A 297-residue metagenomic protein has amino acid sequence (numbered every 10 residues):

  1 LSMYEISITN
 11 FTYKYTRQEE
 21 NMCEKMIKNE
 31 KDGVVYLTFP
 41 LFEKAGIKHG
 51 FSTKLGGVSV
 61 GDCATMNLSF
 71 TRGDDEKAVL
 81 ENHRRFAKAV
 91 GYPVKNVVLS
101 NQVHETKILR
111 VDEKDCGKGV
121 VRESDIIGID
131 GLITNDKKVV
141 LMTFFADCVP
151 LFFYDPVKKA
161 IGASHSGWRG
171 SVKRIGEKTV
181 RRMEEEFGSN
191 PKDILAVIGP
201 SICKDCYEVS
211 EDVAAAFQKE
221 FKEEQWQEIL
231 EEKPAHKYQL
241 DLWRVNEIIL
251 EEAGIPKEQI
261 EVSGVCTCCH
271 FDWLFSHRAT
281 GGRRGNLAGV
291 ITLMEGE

Functional and structural regions predicted by a protein language model:
L1-S2, I6-N21: Short, Lys/Arg-enriched N-terminal segments with co-localized hydrophobic residues within the first ~10-30 amino acids
R17-E297: Active-site microenvironment for binding and transforming phosphate-containing groups
